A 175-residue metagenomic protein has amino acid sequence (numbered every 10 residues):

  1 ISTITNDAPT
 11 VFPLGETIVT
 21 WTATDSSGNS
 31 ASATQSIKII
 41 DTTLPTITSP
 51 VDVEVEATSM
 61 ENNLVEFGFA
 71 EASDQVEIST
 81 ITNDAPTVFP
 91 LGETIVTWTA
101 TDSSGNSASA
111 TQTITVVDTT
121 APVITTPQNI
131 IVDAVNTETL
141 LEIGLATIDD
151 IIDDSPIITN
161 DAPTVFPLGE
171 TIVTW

Functional and structural regions predicted by a protein language model:
I1-T174: Proline-threonine-serine-rich low-complexity tracts
